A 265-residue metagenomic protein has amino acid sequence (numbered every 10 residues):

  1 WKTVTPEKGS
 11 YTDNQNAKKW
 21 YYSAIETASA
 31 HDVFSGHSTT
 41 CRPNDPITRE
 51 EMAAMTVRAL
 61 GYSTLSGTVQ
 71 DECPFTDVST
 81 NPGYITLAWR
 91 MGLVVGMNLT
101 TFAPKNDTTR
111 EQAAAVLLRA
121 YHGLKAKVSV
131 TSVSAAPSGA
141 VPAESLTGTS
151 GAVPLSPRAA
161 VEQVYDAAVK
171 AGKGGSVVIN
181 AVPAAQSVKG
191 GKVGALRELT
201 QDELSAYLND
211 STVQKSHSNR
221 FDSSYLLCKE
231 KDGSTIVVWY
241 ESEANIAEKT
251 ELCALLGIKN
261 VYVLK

Functional and structural regions predicted by a protein language model:
W1-Y22, A30-E50, R58-G83, V95-D107 (+2 more regions): Feature responds to low-complexity, polar/acidic, surface-exposed segments characteristic of secreted/exported proteins
T131, A135-Y207: Substrate-binding surface in catalytic domains of secreted glycosidases
G172-S176, L256-V261: Loop/turn elements at helix/coil->beta-strand transitions in domains of secreted/extracellular proteins
G174, V178-K249: Glycan-binding loop/region signatures in secreted carbohydrate-active enzymes
